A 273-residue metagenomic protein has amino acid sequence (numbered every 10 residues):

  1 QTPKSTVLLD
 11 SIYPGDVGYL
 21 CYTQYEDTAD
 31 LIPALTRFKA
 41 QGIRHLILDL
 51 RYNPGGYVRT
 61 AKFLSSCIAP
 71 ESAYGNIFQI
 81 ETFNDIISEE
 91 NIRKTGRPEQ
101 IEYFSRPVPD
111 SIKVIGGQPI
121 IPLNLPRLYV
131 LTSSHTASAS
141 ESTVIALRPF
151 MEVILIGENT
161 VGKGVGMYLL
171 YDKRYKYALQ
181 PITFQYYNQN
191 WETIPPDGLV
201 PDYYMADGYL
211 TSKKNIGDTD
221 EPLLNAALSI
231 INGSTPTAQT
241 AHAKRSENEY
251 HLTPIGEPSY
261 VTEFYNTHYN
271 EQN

Functional and structural regions predicted by a protein language model:
Q1-I43: C-terminal, low-ordered peptide segments at domain boundaries
Y19, I32-P33, R37-H45, P54-N273: C-terminal "post-core" interaction segments
Q24-E26, Y52, S134: A generic structural motif
